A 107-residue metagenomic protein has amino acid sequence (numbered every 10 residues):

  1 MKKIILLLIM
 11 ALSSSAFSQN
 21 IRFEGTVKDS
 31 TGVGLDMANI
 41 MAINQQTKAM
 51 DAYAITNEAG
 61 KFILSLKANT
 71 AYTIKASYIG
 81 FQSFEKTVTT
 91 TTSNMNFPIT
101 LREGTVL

Functional and structural regions predicted by a protein language model:
M1-T26: Bacterial Sec-dependent N-terminal signal peptides
E24-L35: Structural motif
V33-D36, I63-A71: Short Pro-Gly-centered beta-turn/loop motif in secreted/extracellular proteins
A38-I43, S77-F81, S93-L107: Short, acidic, small-residue-rich periplasmic hinge/interaction motif at the N-terminus of Gram-negative outer-membrane
Q45-A49, A71, K75-T87: A short, solvent-exposed loop/turn motif at the edges and junctions of modular extracellular/periplasmic domains
Q46-K61: Short, acidic Ser/Thr/Gly-rich low-complexity loop/linker segments typical of extracellular and cell-surface proteins
E58, A68-N69, E103: Surface-exposed loops/turns
K61-L66, F97-T100: Exposed aromatic-hydrophobic patches
